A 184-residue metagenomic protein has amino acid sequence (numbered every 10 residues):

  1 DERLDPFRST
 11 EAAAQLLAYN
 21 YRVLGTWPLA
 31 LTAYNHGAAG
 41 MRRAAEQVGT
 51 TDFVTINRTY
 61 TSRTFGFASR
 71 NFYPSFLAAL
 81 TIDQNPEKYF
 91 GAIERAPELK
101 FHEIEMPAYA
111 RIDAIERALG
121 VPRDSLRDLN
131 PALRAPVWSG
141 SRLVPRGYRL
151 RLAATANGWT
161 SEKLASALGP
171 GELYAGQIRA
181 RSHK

Functional and structural regions predicted by a protein language model:
D1-V23, P28-K184: Extracytoplasmic and endomembrane cell-envelope/extracellular-matrix remodeling and assembly machinery
